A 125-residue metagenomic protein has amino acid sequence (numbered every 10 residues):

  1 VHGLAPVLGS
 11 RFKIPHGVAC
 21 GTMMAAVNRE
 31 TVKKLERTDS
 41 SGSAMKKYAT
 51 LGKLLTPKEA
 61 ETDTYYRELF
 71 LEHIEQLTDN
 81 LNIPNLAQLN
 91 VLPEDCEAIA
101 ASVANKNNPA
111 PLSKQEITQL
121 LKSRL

Functional and structural regions predicted by a protein language model:
G3-C20, K106-N107: Glycine-rich phosphate/pyrophosphate-binding beta-alpha loops
P6, A25-A26, S123: Short, residue-level hotspots on alpha-helical faces of the histone-fold and other alpha-helical interaction modules
G9, M23, L120: Active-site-proximal flexible loops/turns
I14, V18-E94: Gly/Pro-rich interdomain helix-loop hinge
L92-L125: Short, amphipathic C-terminal "tail helix"
